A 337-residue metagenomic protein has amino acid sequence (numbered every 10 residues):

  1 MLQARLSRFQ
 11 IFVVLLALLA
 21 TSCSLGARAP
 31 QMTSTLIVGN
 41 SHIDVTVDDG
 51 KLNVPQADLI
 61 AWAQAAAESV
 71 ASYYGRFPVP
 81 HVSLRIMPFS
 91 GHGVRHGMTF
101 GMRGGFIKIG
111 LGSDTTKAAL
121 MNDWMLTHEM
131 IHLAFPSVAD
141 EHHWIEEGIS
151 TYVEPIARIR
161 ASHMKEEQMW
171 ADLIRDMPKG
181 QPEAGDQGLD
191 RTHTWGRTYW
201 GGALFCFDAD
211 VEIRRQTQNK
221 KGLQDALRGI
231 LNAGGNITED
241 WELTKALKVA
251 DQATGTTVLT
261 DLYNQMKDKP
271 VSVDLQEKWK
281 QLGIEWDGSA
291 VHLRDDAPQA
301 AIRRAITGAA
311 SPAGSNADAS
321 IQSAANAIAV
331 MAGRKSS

Functional and structural regions predicted by a protein language model:
M1-L6: N-terminal secretory signal peptides that target proteins for export/translocation
Q10-S22: Bacterial N-terminal signal peptides
A20-Q31: Bacterial Sec-dependent signal peptides at the C-terminal "C-region" and cleavage site
M32-V138, H142: Juxtacatalytic substrate-recognition/specificity segment
N53-A65, T116-M121, M125, D140 (+7 more regions): Soluble non-cytosolic domains of exported or imported proteins
E68-R76, H132-F135, P155-I159, D210-Q218 (+5 more regions): Sec-exported extracytoplasmic/periplasmic mature domains
E141-D210, R215-T217, L223, R228 (+1 more regions): Acidic/His/Gly-enriched intrinsically disordered linker/tail segments that often contain short helix/coil "MoRF-like"
G235-S337: Beta/coil-rich, acidic/histidine-enriched accessory regions frequently appended to metallopeptidases
